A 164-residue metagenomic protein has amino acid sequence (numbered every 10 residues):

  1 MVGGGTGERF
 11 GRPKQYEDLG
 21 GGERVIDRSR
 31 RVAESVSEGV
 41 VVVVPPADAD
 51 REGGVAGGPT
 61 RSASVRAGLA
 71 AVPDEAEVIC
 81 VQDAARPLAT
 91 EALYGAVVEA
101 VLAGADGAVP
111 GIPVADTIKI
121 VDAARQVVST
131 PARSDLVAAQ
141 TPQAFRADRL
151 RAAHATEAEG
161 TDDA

Functional and structural regions predicted by a protein language model:
M1, I26, G68, Q82-D83 (+2 more regions): Residue-level signal for inorganic ion chemistry
M1-P46: N-terminal glycine-rich phosphate-binding loop and ensuing alpha1 helix
K14, G20, R24, A56-A63 (+4 more regions): Residues at secondary-structure transition points
E38, A89-A164: Conserved core of the sugar-phosphate nucleotidyltransferase
P46-G53, I120: Short loop/helix-cap segments at secondary-structure boundaries that form the rim of catalytic
D50-I79: Short phosphate-binding loop-to-helix
R61, A84-L88: Acidic metal-phosphate-binding loop of nucleotide-sugar-dependent transferases
